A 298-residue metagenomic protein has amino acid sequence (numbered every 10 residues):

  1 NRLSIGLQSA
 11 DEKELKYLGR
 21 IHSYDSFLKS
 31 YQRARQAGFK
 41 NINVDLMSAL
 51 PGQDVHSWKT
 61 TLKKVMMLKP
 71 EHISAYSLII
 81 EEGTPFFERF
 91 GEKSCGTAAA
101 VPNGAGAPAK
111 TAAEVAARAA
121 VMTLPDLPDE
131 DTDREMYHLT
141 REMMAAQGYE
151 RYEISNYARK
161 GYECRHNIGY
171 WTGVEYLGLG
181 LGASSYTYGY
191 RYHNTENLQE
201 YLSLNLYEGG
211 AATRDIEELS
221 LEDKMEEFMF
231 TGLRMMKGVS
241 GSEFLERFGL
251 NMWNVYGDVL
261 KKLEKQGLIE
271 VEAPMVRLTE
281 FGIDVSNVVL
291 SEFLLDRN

Functional and structural regions predicted by a protein language model:
N1-G106, K110-L250: C-terminal scaffold of the Radical SAM
S57-W58, V255, V289: Residues at alpha-helix caps and immediate loop-helix transition turns in enzyme cores, especially N- and C-cap
M143, K262, Q266: Solvent-exposed, charged/polar functional surfaces in cytosolic regulatory/catalytic domains
L250-K262: Short amphipathic alpha-helical interaction segments
K265-P274: A short, conserved structural fragment
M275-T279: Minor-groove-contacting beta-hairpin "wing" of winged helix-turn-helix DNA-binding domains
I283-N298: Short, amphipathic alpha-helical interaction segments positioned at domain boundaries
